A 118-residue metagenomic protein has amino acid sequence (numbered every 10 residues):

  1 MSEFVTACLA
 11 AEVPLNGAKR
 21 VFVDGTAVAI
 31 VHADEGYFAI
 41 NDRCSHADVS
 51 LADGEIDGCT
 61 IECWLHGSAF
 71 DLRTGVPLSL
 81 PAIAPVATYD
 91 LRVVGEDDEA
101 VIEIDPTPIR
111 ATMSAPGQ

Functional and structural regions predicted by a protein language model:
M1-G58, D71-L72, T88-Q118: N-terminal pre-ligand scaffold of iron-sulfur
C44, C63-H66: Short cysteine clusters
G58-W64, P77-V86: Short cysteine/histidine-rich metal-coordination sites, predominantly Zn2+-binding motifs
